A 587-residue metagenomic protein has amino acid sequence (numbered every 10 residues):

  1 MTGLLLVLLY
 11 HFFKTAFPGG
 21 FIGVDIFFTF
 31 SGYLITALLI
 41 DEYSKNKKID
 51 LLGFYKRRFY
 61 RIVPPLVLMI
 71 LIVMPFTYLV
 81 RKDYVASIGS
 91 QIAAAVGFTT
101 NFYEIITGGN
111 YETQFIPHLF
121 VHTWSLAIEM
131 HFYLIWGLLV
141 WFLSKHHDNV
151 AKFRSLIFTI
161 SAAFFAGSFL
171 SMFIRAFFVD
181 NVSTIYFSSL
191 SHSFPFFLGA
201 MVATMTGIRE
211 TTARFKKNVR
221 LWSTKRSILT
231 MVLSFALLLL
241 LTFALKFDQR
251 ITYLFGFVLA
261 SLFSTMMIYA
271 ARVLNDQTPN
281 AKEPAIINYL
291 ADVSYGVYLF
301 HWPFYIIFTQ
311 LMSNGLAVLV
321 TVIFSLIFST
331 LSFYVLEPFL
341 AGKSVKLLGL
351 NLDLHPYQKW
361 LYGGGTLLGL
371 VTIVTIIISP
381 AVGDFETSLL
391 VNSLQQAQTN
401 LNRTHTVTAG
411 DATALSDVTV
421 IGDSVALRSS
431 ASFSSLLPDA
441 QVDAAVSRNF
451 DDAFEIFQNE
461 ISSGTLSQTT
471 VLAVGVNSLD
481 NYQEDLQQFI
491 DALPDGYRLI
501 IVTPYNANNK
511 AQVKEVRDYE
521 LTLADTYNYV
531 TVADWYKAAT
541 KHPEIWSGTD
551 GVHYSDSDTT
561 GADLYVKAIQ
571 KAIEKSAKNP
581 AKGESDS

Functional and structural regions predicted by a protein language model:
T2-T123, I128-V297, W302-P338, G342-K346 (+1 more regions): Hydrophobic membrane-embedded alpha-helices and membrane-water interface caps/short interhelical or interfacial loops
I26, S144, L436-D439, Q487-F489: Glycine-rich, phosphate-binding/catalytic loops in enzymes
F28, G97, T419-V420, A440-A444 (+3 more regions): Structural recognition of the beta-strand scaffold that forms the well-ordered cores of secreted hydrolase catalytic
P338-Q468, L479, A507-E515, L521-T522 (+4 more regions): Extracellular/periplasmic envelope-modification machinery, especially enzymes that add or remove acyl/ester groups on
S462-T465, I490-G496: Short, conserved loop/helix-junction motifs that constitute active-site signature segments in enzyme catalytic cores
Y482: A short, conserved alpha-helix within the catalytic core of class I
D485-F489, V516-E520: A general structural detector for well-ordered alpha-helical segments in enzyme core domains, enriched
A492-I500, T522-T531: Structural alpha-beta junctions
